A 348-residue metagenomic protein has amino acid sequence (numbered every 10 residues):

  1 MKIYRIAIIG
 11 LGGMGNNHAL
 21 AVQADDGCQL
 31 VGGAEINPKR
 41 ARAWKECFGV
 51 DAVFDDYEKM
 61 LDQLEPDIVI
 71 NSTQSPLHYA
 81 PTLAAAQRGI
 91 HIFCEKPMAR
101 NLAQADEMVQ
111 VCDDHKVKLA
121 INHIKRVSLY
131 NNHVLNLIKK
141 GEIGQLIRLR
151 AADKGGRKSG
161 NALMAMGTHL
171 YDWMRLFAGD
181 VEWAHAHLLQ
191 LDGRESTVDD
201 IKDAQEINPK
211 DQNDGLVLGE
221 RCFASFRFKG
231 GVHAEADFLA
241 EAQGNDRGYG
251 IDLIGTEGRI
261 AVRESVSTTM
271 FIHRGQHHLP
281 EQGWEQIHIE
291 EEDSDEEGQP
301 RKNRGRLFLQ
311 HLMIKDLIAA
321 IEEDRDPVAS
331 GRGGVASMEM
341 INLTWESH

Functional and structural regions predicted by a protein language model:
M1, I68-I70, D114-V117, K302 (+2 more regions): C-terminal helix-rich "cap/oligomerization" subdomain common to oxidoreductases
M1-F48: N-terminal Rossmann-like dinucleotide-binding module
H18, F48-V111: Beta-loop-alpha module in the N-terminal Rossmann-like domain of NAD(P)-dependent dehydrogenases, especially those
I36, G244, V262-R263, R301-I314 (+1 more regions): Active-site loop of classical SDR/Rossmann-like NAD(P)-dependent oxidoreductases, centered on the catalytic Tyr-X3-Lys
N71, C94, L119-I121, A236 (+1 more regions): Hydrophobic residues in well-ordered beta-strands that form the structural core
P76, F93, A99-N161, T168-L170: A contiguous active-site-proximal alpha/beta segment in oxidoreductase catalytic domains
H169-R274, H311-D324: Contiguous beta-strand/loop segments that form the cofactor/metal-binding neighborhood of enzyme cores
